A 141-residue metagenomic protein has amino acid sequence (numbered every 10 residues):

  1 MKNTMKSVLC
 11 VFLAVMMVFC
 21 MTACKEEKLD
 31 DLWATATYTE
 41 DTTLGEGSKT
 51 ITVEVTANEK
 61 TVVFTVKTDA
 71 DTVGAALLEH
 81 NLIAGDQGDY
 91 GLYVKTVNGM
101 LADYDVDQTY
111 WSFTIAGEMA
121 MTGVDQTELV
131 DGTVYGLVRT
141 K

Functional and structural regions predicted by a protein language model:
K2-L13, V18-K141: Ubiquitin-like/PB1-type beta-grasp interaction modules and other compact soluble beta-rich domains
